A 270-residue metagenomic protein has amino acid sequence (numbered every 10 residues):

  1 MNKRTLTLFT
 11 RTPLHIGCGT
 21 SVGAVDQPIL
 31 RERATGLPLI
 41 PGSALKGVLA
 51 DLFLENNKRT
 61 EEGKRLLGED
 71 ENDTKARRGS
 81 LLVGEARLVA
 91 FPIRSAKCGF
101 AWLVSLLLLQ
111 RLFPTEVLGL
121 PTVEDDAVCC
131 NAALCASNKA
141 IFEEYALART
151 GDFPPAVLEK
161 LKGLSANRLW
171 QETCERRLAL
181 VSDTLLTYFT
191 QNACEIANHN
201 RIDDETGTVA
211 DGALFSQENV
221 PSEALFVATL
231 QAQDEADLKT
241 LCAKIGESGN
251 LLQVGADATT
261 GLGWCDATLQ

Functional and structural regions predicted by a protein language model:
M1-Q270: RNA-binding basic/glycine-rich loop and surface signature characteristic of RAMP-family CRISPR effectors
